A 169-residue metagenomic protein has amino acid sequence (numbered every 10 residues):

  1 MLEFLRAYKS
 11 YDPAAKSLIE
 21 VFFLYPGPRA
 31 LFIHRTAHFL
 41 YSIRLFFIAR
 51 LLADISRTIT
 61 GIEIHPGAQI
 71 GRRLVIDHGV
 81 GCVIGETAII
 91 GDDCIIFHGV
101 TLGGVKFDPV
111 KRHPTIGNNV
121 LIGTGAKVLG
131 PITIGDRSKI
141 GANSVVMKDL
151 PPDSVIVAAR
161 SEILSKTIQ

Functional and structural regions predicted by a protein language model:
M1-T60, I168-Q169: Terminal amphipathic alpha-helical/low-complexity segments used for targeting or macromolecular assembly
T60, H65-P66, G71-R72, D77-E86 (+11 more regions): Left-handed beta-helix
P109: Catalytic-pocket segment enriched in acidic/His residues
